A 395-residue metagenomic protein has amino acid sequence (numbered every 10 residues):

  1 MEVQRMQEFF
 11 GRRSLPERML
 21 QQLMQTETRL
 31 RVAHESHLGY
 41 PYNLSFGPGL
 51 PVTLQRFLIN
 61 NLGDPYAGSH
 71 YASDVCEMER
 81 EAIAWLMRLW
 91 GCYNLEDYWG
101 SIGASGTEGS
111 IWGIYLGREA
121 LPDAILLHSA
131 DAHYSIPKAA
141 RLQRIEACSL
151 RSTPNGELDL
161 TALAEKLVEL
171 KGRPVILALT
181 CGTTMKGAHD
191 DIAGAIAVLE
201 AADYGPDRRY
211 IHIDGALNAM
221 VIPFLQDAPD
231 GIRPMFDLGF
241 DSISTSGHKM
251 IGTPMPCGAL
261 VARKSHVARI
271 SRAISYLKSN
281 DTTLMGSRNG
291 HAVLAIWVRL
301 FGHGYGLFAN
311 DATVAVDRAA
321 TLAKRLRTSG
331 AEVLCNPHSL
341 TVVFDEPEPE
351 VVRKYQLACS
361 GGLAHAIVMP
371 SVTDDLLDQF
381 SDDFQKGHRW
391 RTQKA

Functional and structural regions predicted by a protein language model:
M1-E96, G362-A364: N-terminal entrance/gating region of PLP-dependent enzymes' catalytic architecture
E27, P137, R272-L284, G304-A395: Conserved C-terminal alpha-helix-loop-beta "cap" of PLP-dependent enzymes that closes/shapes the active-site mouth
C76-E79, I83, D97-P122, A139: Conserved beta-loop-alpha segment that forms the PLP phosphate-binding cup at the N-terminus of a helix
G103-T107, D123-A124, H128-D131, P137-G194: PLP-dependent aminotransferase-class I/II
W112-Y115, P137-L142, G187-D191, V221-Q226 (+1 more regions): Short acidic, glycine/serine/threonine-rich loops at helix termini
T183, A216, F224-H338: Active-site C-terminal subdomain of aminotransferase-like
H189-D227: Catalytic PLP-binding core of fold-type I/II PLP enzymes
